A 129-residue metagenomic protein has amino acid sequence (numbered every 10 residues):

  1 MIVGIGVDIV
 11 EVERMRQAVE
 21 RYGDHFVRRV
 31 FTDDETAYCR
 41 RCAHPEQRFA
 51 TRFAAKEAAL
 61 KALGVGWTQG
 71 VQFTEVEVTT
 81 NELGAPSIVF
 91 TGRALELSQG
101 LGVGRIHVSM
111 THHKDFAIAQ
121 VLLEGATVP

Functional and structural regions predicted by a protein language model:
M1-P129: Core catalytic alpha/beta fold that binds nucleotide/phospho-ligands
